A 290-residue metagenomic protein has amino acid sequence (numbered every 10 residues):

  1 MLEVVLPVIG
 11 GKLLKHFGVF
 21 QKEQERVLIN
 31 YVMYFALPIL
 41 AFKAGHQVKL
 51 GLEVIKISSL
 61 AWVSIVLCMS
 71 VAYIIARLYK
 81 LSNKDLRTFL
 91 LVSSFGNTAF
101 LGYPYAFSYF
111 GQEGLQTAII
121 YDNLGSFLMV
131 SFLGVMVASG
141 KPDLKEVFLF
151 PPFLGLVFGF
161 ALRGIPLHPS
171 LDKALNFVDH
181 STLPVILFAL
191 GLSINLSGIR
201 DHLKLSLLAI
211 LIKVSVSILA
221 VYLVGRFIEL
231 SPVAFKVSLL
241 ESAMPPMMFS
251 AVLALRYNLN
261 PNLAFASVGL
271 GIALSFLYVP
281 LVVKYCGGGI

Functional and structural regions predicted by a protein language model:
M1-I290: Alpha-helical transmembrane segments of multi-pass small-molecule/ion transporters
